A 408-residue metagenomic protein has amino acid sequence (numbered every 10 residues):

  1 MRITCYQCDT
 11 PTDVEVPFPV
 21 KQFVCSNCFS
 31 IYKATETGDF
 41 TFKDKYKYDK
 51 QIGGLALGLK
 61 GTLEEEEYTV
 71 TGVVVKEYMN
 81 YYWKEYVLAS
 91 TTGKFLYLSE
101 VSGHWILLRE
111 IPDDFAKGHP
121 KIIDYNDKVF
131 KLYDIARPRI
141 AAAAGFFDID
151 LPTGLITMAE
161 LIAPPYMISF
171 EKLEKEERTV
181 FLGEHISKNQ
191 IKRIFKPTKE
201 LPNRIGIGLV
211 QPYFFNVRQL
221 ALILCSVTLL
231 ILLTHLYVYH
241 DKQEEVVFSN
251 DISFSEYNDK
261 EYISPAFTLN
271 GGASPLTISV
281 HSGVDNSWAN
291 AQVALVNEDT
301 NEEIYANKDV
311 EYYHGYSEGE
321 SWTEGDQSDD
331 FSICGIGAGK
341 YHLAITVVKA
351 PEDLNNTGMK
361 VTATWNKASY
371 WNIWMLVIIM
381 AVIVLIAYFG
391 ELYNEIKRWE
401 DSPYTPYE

Functional and structural regions predicted by a protein language model:
M1, K21: Short metal-coordination and nucleic-acid-contact micro-motifs, chiefly zinc-binding Cys/His arrays
I3, P11, E15-V16, S26 (+5 more regions): Short, surface-exposed polybasic-aromatic patches that bind anionic ligands, especially phosphate groups
Y97-G145, E244-S332: Membrane-proximal low-complexity regions enriched in glycine and acidic/polar residues
P138-Q190, Q292-D353: Extracytoplasmic/lumenal ectodomains and periplasmic regions of secretory and membrane proteins
I205-F214, K349-L376: Short, aromatic-rich amphipathic segments at membrane interfaces that lie adjacent to a transmembrane helix or signal
Y213, V382-E408: Juxtamembrane interface at the cytosolic side of transmembrane helices
R218-C225, K367-L385: N-terminal membrane-entry
L220-Y237: Hydrophobic membrane-insertion alpha-helices, especially the h-region of bacterial N-terminal signal peptides
